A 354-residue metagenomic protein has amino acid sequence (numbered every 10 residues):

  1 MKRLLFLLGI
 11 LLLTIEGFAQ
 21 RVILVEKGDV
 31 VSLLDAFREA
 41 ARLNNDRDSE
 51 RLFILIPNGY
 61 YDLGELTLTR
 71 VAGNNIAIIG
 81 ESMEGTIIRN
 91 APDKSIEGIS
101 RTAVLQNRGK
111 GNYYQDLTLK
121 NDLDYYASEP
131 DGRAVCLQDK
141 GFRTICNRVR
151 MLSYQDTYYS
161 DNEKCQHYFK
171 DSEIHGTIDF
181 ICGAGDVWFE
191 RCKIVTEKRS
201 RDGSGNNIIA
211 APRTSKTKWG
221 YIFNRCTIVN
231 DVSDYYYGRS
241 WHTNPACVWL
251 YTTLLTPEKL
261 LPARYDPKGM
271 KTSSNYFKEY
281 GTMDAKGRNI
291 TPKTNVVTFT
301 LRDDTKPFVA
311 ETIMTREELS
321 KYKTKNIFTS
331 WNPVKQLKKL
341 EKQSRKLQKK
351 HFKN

Functional and structural regions predicted by a protein language model:
L4-L13: Sec-dependent N-terminal signal peptides
I15-A19: Sec/Tat signal peptide C-region and signal peptidase I cleavage site
Q20-N354: Sequence-level preference for short, compositionally simple segments enriched in small aliphatic or small polar residues
